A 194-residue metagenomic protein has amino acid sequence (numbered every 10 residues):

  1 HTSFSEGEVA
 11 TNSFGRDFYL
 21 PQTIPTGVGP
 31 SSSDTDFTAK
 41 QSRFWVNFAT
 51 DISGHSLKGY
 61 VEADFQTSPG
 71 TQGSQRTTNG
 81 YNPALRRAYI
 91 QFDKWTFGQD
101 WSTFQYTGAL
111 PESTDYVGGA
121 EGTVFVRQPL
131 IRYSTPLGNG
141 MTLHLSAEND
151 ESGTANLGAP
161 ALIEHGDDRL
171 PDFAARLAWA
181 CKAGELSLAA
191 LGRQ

Functional and structural regions predicted by a protein language model:
H1-F14, T26-T154, D167-E185: Outer membrane beta-barrel
D17-L20: Acidic/histidine-rich helix-loop elements that form or flank divalent-metal/phosphate-binding sites at the catalytic
G158-A161: Flexible, solvent-exposed loop segments that connect beta-strands
A189, R193-Q194: Outer-membrane beta-barrel porins/channels
